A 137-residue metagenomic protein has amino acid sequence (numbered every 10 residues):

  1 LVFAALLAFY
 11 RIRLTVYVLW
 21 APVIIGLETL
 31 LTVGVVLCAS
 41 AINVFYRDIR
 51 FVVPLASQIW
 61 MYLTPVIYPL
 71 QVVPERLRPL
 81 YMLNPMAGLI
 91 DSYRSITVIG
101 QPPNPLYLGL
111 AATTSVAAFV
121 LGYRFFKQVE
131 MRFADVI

Functional and structural regions predicted by a protein language model:
L1-V53, Q101-R124: Alpha-helical transmembrane segments and their short interhelical loops
V35, A39, W60, F133: Short amphipathic alpha-helical/adjacent loop interface patches that line ligand and macromolecule-binding sites
R47-P65: Pore- or pathway-lining transmembrane helices of multi-pass membrane proteins that form conduits for solutes/ions
D48, K127-I137: Short cytosolic juxtamembrane segments of multi-pass membrane proteins
I59-G109: Short hydrophobic, aromatic-rich alpha-helical segments embedded in or entering the lipid bilayer of multi-pass
